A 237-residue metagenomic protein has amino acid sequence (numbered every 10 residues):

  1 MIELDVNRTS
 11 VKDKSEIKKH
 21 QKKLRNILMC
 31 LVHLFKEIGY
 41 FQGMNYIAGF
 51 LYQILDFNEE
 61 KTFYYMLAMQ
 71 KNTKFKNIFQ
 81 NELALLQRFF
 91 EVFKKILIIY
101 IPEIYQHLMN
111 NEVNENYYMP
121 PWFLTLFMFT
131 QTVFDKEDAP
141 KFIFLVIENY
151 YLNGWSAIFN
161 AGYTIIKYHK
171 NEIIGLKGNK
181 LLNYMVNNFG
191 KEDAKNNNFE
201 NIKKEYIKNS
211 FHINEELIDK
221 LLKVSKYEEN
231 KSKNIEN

Functional and structural regions predicted by a protein language model:
M1-N237: Helix-rich, well-folded core regions that mediate interactions or catalysis
